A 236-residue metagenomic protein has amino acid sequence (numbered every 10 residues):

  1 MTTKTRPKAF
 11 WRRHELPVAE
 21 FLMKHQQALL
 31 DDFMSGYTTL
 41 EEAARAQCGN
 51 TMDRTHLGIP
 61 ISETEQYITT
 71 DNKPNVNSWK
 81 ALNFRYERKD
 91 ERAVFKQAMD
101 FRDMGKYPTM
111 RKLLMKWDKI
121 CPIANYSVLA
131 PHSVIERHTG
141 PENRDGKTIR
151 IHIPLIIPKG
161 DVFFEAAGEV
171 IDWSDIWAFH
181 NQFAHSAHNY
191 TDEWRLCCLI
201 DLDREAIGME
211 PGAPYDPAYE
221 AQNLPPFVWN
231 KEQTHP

Functional and structural regions predicted by a protein language model:
T2-K116: Non-heme Fe(II)/2-oxoglutarate
K112-S133: A short glycine-rich, His/Asp/Glu-containing loop-to-beta-strand
K119-C121, E136-R150: A short beta-loop-beta micro-motif enriched in histidine and acidic residues
V128-A130, N143-G160: Short, conserved beta-strand element in jelly-roll/cupin
T148-P154, I176-A178, D192-E210: A short hydrophobic beta-strand segment most commonly corresponding to one strand of the jelly-roll/cupin
P154-W173: A short beta-strand-loop-beta hairpin characteristic of the jelly-roll/cupin
V170-H185: Conserved metal-binding segment of the jelly-roll/cupin
S186-T191: Asparagine-centered strand-capping/turn motif at beta-strand->loop junctions
